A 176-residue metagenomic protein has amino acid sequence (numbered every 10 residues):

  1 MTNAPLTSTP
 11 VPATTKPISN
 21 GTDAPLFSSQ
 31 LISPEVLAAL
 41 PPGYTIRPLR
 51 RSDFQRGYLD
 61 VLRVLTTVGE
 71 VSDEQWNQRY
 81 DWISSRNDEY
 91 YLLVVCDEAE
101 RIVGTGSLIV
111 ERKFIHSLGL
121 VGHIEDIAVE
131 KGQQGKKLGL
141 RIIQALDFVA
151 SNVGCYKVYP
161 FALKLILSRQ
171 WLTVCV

Functional and structural regions predicted by a protein language model:
M1-S52: Conserved N-terminal entry element of GNAT/NAT acetyltransferase domains
Y44, A99-T105, G122: Glycine-rich phosphate/pyrophosphate-binding loop shared by adenosine-nucleotide-utilizing enzymes
S52, D60-D73, F114: Helix-loop element at the rim of GNAT/NAT acetyltransferase active sites that forms part of the acceptor-substrate
D81-V94, H123: A short helix-loop-beta-strand connector motif used in the catalytic cores of GNAT acetyltransferases and, in some
V94, R101-V110, A128: Conserved beta-strand in the GNAT
R101, R112-I124, Q134: A conserved beta-turn-beta hairpin within the catalytic core of GNAT-like acetyltransferases that forms part
D126-V129, G135-F148: Conserved acetyl-CoA-binding loop-helix of GNAT-fold acetyltransferases
L140, F148-V158, L163-V176: Conserved active-site alpha-helix within GNAT-family acetyltransferase domains
